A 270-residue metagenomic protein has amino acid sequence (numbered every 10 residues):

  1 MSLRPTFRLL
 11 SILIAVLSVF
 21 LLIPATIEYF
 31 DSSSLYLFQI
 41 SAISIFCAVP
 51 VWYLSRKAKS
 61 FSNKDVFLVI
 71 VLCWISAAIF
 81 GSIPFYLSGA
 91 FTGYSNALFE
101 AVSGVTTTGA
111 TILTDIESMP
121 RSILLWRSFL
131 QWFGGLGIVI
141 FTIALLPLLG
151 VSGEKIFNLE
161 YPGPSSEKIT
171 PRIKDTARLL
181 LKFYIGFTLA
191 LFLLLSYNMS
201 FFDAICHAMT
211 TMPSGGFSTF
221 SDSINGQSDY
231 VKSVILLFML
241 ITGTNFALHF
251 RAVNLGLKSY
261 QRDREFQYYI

Functional and structural regions predicted by a protein language model:
M1-I270: Membrane-proximal intracellular helices of multi-pass ion channels
